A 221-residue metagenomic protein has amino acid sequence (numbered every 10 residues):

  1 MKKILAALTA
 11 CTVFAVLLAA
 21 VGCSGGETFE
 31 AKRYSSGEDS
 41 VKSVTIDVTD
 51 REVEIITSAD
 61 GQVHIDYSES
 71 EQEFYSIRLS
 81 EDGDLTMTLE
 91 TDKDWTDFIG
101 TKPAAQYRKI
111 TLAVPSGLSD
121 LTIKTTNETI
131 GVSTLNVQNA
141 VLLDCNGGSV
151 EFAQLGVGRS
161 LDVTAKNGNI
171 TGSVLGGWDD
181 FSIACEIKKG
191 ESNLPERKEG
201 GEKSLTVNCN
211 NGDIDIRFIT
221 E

Functional and structural regions predicted by a protein language model:
M1-L8: Positively charged n-region of N-terminal signal peptides that target proteins for export
A19-G22: C-terminal motif of bacterial Sec signal peptides marking the signal peptidase cleavage site
G25-D82, V132-N136, T206, N211-E221: Short linear S-[DN]-x-LW-Φ motif typified by the pepsin-like aspartic protease active-site region
R33-S35, E52-T57, Y75-R78, G100-T101 (+7 more regions): Short, T/G/N/S-enriched strand-turn elements that build extracellular solenoid repeat scaffolds
S40, T49, A59, E81 (+12 more regions): Repetitive beta-strand solenoid architecture
Y75-A105: Mid-chain, structured segments of secreted extracytoplasmic proteins
L89-T91, L112-P115: Conserved "repeat-terminator" motif of extracellular CCP/Sushi domains
S149-E221: Short, surface-exposed interaction patches in beta-rich subdomains that mediate adhesion/assembly near membranes
